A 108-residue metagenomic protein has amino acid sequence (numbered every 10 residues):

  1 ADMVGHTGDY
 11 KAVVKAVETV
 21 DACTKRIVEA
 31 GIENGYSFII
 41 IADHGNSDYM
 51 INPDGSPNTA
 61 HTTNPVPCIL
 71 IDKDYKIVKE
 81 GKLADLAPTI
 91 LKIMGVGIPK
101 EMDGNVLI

Functional and structural regions predicted by a protein language model:
A1-I108: Feature captures the catalytic ectodomains and active-site-proximal regions of enzymes that hydrolyze or transfer
